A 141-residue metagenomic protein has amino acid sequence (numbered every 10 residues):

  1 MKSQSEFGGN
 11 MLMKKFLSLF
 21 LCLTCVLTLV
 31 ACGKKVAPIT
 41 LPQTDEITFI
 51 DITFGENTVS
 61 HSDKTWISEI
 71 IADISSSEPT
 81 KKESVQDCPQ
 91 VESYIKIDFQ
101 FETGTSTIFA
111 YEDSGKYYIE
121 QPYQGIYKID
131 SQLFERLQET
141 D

Functional and structural regions predicted by a protein language model:
M1-A31: Sec-dependent bacterial lipoprotein signal peptides
C32-D141: Function-determining sites in protein domains
